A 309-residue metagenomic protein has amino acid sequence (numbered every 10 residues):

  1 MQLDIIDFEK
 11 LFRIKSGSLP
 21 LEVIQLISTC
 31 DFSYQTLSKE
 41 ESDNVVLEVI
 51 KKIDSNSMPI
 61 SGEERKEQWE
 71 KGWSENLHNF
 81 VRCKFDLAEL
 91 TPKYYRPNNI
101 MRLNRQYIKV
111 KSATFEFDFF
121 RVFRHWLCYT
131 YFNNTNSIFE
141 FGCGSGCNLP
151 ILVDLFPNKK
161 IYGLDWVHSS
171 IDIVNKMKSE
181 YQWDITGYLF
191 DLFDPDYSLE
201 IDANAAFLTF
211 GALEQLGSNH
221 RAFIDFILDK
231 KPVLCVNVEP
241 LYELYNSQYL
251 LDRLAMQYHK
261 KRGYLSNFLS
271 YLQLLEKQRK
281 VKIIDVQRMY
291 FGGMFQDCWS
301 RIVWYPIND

Functional and structural regions predicted by a protein language model:
M1-V122, D252, L274, Q278 (+1 more regions): N-terminal accessory regions of S-adenosyl-L-methionine
E116-T135: Conserved alpha-helix/loop element of class I SAM-dependent methyltransferases that forms part of the SAM/SAH-binding
E140: Class I SAM-dependent methyltransferase core
G144: Conserved glycine-rich SAM-binding loop
C147-D194: Class I SAM-dependent methyltransferase SAM/SAH-binding core
A205-N219: A short SAM/SAH-binding and catalytic strip from SAM-dependent methyltransferases
P232-E243: Conserved beta-strand signature within the Rossmann-like core of class I S-adenosyl-L-methionine
L251-L274: Conserved Class I S-adenosyl-L-methionine
